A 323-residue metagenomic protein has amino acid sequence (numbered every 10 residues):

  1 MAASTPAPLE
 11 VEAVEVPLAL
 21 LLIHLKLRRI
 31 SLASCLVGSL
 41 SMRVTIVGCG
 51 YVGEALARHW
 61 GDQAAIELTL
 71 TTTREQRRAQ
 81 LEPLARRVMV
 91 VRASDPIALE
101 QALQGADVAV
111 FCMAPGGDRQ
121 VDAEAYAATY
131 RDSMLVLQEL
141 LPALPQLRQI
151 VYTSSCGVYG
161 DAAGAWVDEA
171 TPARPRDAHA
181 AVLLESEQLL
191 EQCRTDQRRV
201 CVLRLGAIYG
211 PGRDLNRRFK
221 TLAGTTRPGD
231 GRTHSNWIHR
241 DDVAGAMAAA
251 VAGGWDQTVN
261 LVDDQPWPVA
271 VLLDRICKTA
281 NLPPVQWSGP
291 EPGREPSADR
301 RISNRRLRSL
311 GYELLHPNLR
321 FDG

Functional and structural regions predicted by a protein language model:
G53-E54: N-terminal Rossmann-fold NAD(P) dinucleotide-binding loop
Q76-L135: NAD(P)H-binding glycine-rich loop region in Rossmannoid oxidoreductase-like domains and their noncatalytic homologs
V91-P96, E295-G323: C-terminal amphipathic/interface module of NAD(P)-dependent oxidoreductases and related NAD-binding regulators
V136-A178: Conserved Rossmann-fold NAD(P)-dependent oxidoreductase catalytic core, especially the SDR/UDP-sugar
A163-V202: Catalytic helix-loop patch of NAD(P)-dependent Rossmann-fold dehydrogenases
D177, E191-S235: NAD(P)-dependent short-chain dehydrogenase/reductase
R217-T225, R232-V259: Alpha-helical substrate-binding/gating segment
A244-A298: Mid/C-terminal beta-alpha module of Rossmann-like enzyme folds, strongest in SDR-family dehydrogenases/epimerases
